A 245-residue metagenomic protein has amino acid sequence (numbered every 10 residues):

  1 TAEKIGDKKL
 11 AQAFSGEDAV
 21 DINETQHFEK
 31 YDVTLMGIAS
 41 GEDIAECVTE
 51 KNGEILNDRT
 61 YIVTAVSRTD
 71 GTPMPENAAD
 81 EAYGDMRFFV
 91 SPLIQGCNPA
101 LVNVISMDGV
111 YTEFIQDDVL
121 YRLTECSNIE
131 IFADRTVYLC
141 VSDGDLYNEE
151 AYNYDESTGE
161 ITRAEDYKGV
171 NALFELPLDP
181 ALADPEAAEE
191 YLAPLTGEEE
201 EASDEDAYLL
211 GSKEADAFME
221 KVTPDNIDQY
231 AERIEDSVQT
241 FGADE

Functional and structural regions predicted by a protein language model:
T1-K9: Single-pass transmembrane signal-anchor helices and their membrane-water interface zones
A11-E245: Polar, acidic low-complexity tracts enriched in Ser/Thr/Gln/Glu with frequent Gly/Pro and Thr-Pro motifs
